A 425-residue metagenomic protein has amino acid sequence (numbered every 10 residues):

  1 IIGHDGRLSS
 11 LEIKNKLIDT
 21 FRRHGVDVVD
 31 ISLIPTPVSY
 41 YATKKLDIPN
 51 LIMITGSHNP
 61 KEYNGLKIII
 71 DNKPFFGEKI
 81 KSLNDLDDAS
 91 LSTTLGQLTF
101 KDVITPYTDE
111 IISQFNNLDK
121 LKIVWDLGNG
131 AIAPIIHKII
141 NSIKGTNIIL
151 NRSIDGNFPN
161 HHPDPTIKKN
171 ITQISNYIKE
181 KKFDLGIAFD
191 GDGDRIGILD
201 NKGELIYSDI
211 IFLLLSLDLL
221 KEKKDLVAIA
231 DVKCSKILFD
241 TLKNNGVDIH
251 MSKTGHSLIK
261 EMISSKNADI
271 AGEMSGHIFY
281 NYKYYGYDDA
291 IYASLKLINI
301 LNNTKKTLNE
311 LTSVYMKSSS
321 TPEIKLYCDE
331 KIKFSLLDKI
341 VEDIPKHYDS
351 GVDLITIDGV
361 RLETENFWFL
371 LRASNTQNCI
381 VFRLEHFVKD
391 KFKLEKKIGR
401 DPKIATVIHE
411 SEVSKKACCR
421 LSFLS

Functional and structural regions predicted by a protein language model:
I1-Y63, I139-L199: N-terminal small/polar loop signature for handling phosphorylated ligands or for N-terminal nucleophile
R22, S82-D109, S113, N201-M274 (+1 more regions): Proline/glycine-rich low-complexity loops and linkers
P49-Y63, I178-D200, L205, I249-D289: Glycine-rich phosphate-binding loop
N64-K179: Gly/Ser/Thr-enriched, mixed-charge loops and adjacent short helices that form phosphate/oxyanion-binding elements
F76, N151, E204-K223, Y287-N299: Gly/Ser/Thr-rich active-site loops/lids in small-molecule metabolic enzymes that frequently grip phosphoryl groups
K223-R383, V388-I404, I408-E412: Phosphate-binding and adjacent anionic-ligand microenvironments
C418-C419: Cysteine-centered motifs
